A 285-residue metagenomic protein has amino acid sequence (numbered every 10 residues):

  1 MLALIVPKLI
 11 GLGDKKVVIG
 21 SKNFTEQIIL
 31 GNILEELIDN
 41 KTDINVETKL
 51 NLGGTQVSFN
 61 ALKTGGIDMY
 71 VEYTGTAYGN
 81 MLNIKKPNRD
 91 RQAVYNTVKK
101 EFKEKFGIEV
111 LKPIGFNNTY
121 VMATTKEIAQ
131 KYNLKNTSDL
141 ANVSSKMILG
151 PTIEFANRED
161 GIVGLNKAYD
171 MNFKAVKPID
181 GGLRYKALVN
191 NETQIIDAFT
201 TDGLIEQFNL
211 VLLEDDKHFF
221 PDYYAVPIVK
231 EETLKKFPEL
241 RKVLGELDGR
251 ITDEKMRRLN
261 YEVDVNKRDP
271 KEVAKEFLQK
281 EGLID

Functional and structural regions predicted by a protein language model:
M1-L2, D160, N166-M171, E239-D285: An extracytoplasmic/periplasmic, membrane-proximal ligand-sensing/linker region
D14-E26, I44-N51, S145-P151: Short, well-ordered beta-strand elements
T25-N45, E159, V163-G164: Short, polar/charged alpha-helical segment
E47-N60, K174-K186: Short helix-initiation/N-cap motifs at beta->coil->alpha
G54-T55, G65-Y78, V94-Y95, T125 (+3 more regions): Beta->alpha turn/N-cap motifs
M81-Q92, N96-L111, E192, L204-H218: Ligand-binding "clamshell"
R91-I148, E231, G249-D253: A conserved helix-loop-strand patch within extracytoplasmic ligand-binding domains of the periplasmic binding
S145-D216: Ligand-binding pocket segment of bilobal, Venus flytrap-like solute-binding proteins
